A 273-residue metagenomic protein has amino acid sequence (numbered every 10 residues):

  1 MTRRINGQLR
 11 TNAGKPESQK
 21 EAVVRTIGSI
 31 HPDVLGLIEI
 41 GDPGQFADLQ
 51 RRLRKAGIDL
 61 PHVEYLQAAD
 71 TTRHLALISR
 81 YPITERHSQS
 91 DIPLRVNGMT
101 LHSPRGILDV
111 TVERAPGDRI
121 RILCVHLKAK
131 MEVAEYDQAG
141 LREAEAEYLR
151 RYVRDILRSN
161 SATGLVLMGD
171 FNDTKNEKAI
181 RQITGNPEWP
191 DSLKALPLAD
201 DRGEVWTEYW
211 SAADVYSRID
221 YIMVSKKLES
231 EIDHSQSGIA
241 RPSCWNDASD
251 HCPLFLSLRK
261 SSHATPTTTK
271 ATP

Functional and structural regions predicted by a protein language model:
M1, I40-G44, A68-T72, P82-T84 (+5 more regions): Solvent-exposed loop/turn segments at secondary-structure junctions within structured extracellular/periplasmic domains
M1-A56, Y65-D70, A146-E147, A162 (+2 more regions): N-terminal, active-site-proximal structural segment of metallo-dependent hydrolase catalytic domains
Q8-G14, H31-E39, Y65, V96-N97 (+4 more regions): Second-shell loop/turn segments in exported
G28-P32, Q45-I58, I83, R151-R158 (+3 more regions): Sec-exported extracytoplasmic/periplasmic mature domains
I30-V34, I58-P61, P116-R121, S161-L165 (+1 more regions): Loop/turn elements at helix/coil->beta-strand transitions in domains of secreted/extracellular proteins
E39-L127: Structured beta-strand-rich core segments of catalytic domains in phosphoester-bond hydrolases
T111, R154-L165, N172-P273: Metal-dependent phosphoester-hydrolase catalytic domains
R114-L123, L127-E145, R151: Metal-dependent phosphoester/phosphodiester hydrolase catalytic core
